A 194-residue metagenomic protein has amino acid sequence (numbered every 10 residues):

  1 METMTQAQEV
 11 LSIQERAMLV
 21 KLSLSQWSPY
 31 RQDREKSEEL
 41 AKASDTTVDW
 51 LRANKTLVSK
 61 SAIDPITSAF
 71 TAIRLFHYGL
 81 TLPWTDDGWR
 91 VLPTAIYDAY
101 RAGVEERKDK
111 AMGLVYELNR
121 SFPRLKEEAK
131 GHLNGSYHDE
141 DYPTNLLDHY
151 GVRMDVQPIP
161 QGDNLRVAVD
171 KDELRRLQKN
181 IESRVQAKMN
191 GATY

Functional and structural regions predicted by a protein language model:
M1-Y142: Leu/Val/Ala/Ile-rich N-terminal alpha-helices, chiefly Sec-type signal peptides and the beginnings
N54, D139, G151, N190-G191: Intrinsic disorder and flexible coil segments
K126, M154, I181-V185: Mature extracytoplasmic/lumenal regions of exported proteins
Y142-R176: Acidic, low-complexity proline/glycine-rich segments
N164-Y194: A contiguous, surface-oriented mixed alpha/beta subdomain in the mid-to-C-terminal portion of proteins that forms
